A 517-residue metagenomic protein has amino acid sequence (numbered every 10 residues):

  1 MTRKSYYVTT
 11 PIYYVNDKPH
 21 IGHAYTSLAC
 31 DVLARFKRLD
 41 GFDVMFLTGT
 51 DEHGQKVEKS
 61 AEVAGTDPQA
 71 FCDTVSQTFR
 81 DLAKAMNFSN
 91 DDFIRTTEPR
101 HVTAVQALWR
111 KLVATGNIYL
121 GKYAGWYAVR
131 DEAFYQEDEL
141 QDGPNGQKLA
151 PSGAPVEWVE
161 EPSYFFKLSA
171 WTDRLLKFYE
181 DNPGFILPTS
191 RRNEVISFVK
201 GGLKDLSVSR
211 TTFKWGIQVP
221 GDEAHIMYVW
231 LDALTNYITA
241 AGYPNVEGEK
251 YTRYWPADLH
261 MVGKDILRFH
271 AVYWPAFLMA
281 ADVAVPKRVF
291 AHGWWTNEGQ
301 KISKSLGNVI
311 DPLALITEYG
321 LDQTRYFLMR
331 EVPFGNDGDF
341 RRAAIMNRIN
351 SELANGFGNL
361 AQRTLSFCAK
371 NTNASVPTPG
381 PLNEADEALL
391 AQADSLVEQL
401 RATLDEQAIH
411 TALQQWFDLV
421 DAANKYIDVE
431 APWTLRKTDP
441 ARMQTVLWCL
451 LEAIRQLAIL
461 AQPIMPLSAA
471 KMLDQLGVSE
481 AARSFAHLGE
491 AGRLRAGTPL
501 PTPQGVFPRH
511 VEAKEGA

Functional and structural regions predicted by a protein language model:
M1-S5, M45, G49, T66 (+7 more regions): Basic, alpha-helical terminal appendages of large translation-related enzymes
T2-F42, L47-T48, R100-A104, L149-K370 (+1 more regions): Structured secondary-structure scaffolds
T2-L120: N-terminal Rossmann-like or analogous alpha/beta NTP/dinucleotide-binding catalytic cores that position adenine
V32, A70-D81, G356-R363, S395 (+2 more regions): A non-catalytic, amphipathic alpha-helix used as a structural packing/dimerization or gating element in enzyme scaffolds
N87-R95, V113-W126, D138-D142, W158-V159 (+3 more regions): Short secondary-structure capping/junction motifs at helix and strand boundaries
T115-T172, L176: Cys/His-rich short segments
L267, L328-E331, G335, A344 (+2 more regions): Active-site-proximal binding-pocket segments
I349, L353-G356, L360, A385 (+4 more regions): Amphipathic alpha-helix face/heptad-repeat signature
